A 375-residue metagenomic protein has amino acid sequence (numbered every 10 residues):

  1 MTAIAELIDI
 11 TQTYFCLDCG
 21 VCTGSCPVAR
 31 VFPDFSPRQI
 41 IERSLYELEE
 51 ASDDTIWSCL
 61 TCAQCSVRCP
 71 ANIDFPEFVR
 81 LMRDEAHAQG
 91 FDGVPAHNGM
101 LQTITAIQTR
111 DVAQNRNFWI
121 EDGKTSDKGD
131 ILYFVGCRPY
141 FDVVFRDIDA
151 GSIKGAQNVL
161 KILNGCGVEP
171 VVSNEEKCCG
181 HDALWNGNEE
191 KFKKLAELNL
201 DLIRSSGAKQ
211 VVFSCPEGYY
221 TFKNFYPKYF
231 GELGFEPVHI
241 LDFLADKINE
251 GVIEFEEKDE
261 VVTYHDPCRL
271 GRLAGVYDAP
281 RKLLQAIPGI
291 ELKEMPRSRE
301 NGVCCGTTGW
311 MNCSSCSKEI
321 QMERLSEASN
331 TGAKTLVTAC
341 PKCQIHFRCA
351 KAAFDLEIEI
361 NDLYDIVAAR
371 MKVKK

Functional and structural regions predicted by a protein language model:
M1-L7, V31-S58, C62, N72-A106 (+5 more regions): Ferredoxin-type iron-sulfur electron-transfer modules in oxidoreductases and energy-metabolism complexes
T13, I41-C178, D182-F213, Y219 (+1 more regions): Iron-sulfur-cluster electron-transfer modules
Y14-S36, R272-G275: A broadly conserved sequence feature marking short terminus-proximal activation segments in nucleic acid-centric
C16-C22, C26, C59-C65, C69 (+5 more regions): Short cysteine clusters
V135, F213-C215, I240, H265 (+1 more regions): Short His-Asn-centered micro-motif
F141-F235, R269-Q285, I290-K375: Cofactor-cradling patches in redox/metallo enzymes
I240, D246-I287: C-terminal amphipathic alpha-helical segment
